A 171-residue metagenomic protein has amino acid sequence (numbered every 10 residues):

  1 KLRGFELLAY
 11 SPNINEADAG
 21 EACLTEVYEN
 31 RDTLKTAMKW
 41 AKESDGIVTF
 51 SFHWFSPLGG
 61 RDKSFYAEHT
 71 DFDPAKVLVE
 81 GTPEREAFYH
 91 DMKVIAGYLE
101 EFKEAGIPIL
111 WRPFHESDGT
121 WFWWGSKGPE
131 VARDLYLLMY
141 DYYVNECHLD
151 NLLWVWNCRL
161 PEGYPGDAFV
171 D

Functional and structural regions predicted by a protein language model:
K1, A41-K42, A168: Flexible, charged surface loops at secondary-structure boundaries
L2-L7, I47-F52, I109-P113, L153-W156 (+1 more regions): Structural recognition of the beta-strand scaffold that forms the well-ordered cores of secreted hydrolase catalytic
N13-L138, N145, L149: Substrate-binding cleft of extracellular glycoside hydrolase catalytic domains
L149-N151, A168: Short gly/pro-enriched beta-turn/loop segments at secondary-structure junctions
E162-D171: Aromatic- and acid-rich polysaccharide-binding/catalytic face of secreted or lumenal carbohydrate-active enzymes
